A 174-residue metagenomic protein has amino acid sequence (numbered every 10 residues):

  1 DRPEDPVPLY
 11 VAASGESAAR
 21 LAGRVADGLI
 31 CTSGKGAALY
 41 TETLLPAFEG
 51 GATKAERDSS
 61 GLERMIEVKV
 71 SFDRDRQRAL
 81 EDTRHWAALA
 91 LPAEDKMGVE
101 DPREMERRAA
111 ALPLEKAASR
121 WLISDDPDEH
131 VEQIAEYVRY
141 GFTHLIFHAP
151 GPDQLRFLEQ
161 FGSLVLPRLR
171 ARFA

Functional and structural regions predicted by a protein language model:
D1-A174: Active-site-adjacent structural elements that line small-molecule/cofactor binding pockets in enzymes
